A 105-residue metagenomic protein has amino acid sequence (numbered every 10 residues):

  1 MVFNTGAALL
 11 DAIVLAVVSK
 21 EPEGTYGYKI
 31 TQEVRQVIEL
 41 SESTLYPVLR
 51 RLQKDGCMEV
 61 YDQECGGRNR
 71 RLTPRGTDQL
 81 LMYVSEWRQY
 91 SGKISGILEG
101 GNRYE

Functional and structural regions predicted by a protein language model:
V2-T44, E64: N-terminal helix-turn-helix DNA-binding core of bacterial DNA-binding proteins
Y46-R51: Short, hydrophobic-biased segments on the C-terminal half of alpha helices that form "recognition helices"
D55-G66, R71: Beta-hairpin "wing" of winged helix-turn-helix
L72-T77: Accessory beta->alpha helical hairpin/"wing" motif in late/C-terminal subdomains of nucleic-acid enzymes
D78-E105: Amphipathic alpha-helical dimerization/coiled-coil segments that flank or bridge DNA-binding/regulatory modules
